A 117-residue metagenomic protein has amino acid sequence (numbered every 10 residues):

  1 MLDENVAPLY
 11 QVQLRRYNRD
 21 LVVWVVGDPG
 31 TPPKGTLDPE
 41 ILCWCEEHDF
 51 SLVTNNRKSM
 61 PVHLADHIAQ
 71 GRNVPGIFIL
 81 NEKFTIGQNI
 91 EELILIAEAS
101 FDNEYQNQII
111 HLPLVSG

Functional and structural regions predicted by a protein language model:
E4, P8-D20, W24-G30, P39-L42 (+1 more regions): Acidic, PIN/NYN-like endoribonuclease modules and their adjacent C-terminal/linker elements
K34-G35: A conditional alpha-helix N-cap/helix-loop micro-motif detector
D38, E46, F50-L64: Acidic, metal-binding active-site segment of PIN/NYN-like and related structure-specific nucleases
